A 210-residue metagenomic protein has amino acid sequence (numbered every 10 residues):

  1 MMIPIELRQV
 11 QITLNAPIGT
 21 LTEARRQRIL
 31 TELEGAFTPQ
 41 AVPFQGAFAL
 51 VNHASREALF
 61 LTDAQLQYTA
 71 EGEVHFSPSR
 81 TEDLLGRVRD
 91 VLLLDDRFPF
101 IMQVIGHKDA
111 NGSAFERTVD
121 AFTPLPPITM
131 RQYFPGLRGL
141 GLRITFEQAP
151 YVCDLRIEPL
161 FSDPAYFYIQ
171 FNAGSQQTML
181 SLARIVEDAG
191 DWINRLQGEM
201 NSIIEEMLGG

Functional and structural regions predicted by a protein language model:
M1-G72: N-terminal low-complexity, intrinsically disordered segments
P17-I18, A70-F76, K108, A173-D188: A generic structural motif
I29, S77-V88, V186-L196: Well-ordered, non-membrane alpha-helical segments in soluble/globular domains
E32, L84-R87, T118, I203: Charge-rich, solvent-exposed alpha-helical interaction surfaces
V51-V74, P78, E82, D154-S175: Amphipathic N-proximal alpha-helical interface segments
Y68-K108: Aromatic- and glycine-enriched beta-alpha-beta binding-site module
H107-N172: Aromatic/basic-lined ligand-recognition segments that form π-stacking hydrophobic pockets flanked by Lys/Arg to engage
E147-G210: Mixed-charge, glycine-accented linear interaction segment located at domain edges/termini
